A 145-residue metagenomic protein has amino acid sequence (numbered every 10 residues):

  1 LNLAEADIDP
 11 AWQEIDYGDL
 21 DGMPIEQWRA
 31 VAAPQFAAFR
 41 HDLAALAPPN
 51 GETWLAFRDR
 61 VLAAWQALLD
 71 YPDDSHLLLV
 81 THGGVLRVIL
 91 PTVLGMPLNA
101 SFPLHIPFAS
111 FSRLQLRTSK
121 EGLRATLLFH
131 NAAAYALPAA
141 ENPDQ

Functional and structural regions predicted by a protein language model:
L1-L62, E141, Q145: Phosphate-handling substructures
L3, I15-Q27, D70-S75, P91-Q145: Acidic, low-complexity terminal tails and accessory targeting/binding regions of phosphate-metabolizing enzymes
T53, T81, S112: Ser/Thr-centric signal marking residues that sit in or immediately flank functional binding/regulatory motifs
R58, L62-W65, L69, L90: Non-transmembrane alpha-helical segments in soluble domains of secreted/periplasmic/extracellular proteins
A67-L68, S75-T81: Generic beta-sheet signal
